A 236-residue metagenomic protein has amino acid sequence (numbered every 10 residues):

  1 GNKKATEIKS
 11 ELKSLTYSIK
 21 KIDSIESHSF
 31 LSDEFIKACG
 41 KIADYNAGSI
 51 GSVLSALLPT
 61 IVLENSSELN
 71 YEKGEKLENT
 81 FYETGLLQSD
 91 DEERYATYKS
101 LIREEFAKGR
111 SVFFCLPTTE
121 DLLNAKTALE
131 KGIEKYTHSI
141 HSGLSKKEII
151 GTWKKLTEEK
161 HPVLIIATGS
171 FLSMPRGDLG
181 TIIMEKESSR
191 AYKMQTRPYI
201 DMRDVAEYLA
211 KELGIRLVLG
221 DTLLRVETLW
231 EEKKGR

Functional and structural regions predicted by a protein language model:
G1-R236: Accessory, non-ATPase domains that flank or precede helicase/AAA+ motor cores in DNA-metabolism machines
